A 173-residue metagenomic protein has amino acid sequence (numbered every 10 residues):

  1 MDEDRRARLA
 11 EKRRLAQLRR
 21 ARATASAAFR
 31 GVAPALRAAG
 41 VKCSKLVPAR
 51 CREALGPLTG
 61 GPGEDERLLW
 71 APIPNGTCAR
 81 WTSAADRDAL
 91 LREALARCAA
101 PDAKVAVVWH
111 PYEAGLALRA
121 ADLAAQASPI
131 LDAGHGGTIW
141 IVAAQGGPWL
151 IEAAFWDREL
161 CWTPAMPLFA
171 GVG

Functional and structural regions predicted by a protein language model:
M1-R158, P164-G173: Structured alpha/beta or helical-core interaction and ligand-binding surfaces enriched in interleaved
